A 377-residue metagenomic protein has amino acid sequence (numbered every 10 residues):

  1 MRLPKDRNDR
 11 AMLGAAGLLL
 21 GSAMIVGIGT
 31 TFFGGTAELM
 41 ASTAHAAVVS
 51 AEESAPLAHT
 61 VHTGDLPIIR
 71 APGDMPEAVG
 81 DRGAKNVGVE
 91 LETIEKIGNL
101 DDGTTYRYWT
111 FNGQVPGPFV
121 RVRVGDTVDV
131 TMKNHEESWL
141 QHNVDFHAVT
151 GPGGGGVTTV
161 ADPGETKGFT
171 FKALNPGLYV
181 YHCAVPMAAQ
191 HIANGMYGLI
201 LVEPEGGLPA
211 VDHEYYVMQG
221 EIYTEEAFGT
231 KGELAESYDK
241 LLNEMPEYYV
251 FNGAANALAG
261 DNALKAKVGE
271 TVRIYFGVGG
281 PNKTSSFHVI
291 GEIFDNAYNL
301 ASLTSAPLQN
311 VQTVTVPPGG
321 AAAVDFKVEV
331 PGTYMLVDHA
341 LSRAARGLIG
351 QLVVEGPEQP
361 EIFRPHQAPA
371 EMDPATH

Functional and structural regions predicted by a protein language model:
R2-H377: Copper-binding active sites and cupredoxin-like electron-transfer domains, recognizing His/Cys-rich ligand loops
